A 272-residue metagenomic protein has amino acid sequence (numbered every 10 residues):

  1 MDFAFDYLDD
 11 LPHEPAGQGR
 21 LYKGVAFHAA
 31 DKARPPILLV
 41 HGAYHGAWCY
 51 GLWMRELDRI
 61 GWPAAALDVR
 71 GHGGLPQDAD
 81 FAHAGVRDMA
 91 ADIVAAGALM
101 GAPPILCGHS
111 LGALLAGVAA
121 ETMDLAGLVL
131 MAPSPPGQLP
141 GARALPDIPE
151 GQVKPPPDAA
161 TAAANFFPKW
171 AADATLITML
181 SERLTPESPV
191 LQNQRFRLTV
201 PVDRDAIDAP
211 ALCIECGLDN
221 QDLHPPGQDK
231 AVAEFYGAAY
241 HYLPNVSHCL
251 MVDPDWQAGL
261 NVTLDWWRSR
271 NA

Functional and structural regions predicted by a protein language model:
R34, G42-G46, S110, G217-L218: Active-site glycine-rich loops that stabilize anionic/oxyanionic intermediates across multiple enzyme folds
Y44-L52, A64: Serine-hydrolase catalytic-loop signature spanning alpha/beta hydrolases and amidase-signature enzymes
E56-D78: Conserved alpha/beta-hydrolase
D88-P104: Conserved acidic catalytic loop of the alpha/beta-hydrolase fold
E121, L125-P155, L191-L198: Flexible "cap/lid" loop of the alpha/beta hydrolase fold
I207, C213-E215: Short beta-strand/loop motif that positions the catalytic acidic residue of the alpha/beta-hydrolase fold
G217-V246: Conserved loop-alpha-helix segment in the C-terminal half of the alpha/beta-hydrolase fold that carries the catalytic
A239-A272: Catalytic active-site module of serine/aspartate enzymes centered on a nucleophile-bearing elbow/loop
